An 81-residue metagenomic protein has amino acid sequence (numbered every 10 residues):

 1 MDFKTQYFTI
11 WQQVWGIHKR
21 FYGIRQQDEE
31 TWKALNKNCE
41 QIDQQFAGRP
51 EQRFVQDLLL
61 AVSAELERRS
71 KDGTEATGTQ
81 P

Functional and structural regions predicted by a protein language model:
M1-E29, T79: N-terminal acidic leader/helix
D2-T5, T9, E30, F46 (+2 more regions): Alpha-helix boundary/N-cap detector
F8, Q12-W15, K33, E40 (+2 more regions): Generic structural signal for well-ordered, non-transmembrane alpha-helical segments in soluble/cytosolic regions
W11, Y22-Q26, N36, P50 (+1 more regions): Generic alpha-helical secondary structure signal
E29-A47: Amphipathic, non-membrane alpha-helical rod segments
Q44-T77: Short, charged early-sequence alpha-helical segments and their helix-coil boundaries
